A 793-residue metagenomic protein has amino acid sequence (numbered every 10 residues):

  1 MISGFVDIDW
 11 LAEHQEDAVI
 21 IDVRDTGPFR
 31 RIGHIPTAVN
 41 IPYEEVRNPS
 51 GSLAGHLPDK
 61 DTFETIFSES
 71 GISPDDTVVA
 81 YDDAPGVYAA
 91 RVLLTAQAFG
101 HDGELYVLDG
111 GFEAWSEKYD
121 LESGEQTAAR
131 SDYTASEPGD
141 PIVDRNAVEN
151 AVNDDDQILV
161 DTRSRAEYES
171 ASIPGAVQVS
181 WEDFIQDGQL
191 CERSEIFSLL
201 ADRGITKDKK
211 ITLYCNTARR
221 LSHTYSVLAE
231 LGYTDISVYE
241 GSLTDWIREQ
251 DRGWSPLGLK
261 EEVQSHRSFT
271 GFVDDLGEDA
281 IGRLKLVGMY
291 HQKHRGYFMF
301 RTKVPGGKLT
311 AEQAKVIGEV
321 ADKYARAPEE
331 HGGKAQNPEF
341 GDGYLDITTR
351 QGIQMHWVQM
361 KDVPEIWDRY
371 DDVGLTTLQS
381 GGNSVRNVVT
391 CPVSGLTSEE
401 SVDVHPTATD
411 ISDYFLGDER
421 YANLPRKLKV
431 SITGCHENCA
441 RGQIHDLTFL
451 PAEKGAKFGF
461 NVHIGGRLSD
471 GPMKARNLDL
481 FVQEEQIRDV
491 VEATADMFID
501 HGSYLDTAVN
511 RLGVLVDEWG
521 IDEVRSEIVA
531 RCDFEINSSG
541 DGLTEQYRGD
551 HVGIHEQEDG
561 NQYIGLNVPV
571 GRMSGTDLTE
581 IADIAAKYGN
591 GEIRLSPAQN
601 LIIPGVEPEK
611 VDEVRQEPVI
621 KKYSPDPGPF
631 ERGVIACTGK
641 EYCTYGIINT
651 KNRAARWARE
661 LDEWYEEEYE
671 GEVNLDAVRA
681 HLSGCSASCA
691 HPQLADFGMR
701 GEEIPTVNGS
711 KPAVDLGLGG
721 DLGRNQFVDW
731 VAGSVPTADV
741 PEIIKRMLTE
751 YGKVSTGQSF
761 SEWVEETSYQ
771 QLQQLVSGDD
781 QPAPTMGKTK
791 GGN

Functional and structural regions predicted by a protein language model:
M1-F29, H34, G86, D109-S170 (+2 more regions): Flexible, polar/low-complexity N-terminal or interdomain linker segments that lie immediately upstream of folded
D22, W254-V320, N438, V552-D559: N-terminal basic/disordered segments at the start of proteins
N48-P74, W181-I211: Helix-loop module immediately N-terminal to the HCX5R catalytic loop in PTP-like cysteine phosphatase domains
H56-V143, R219-T244: Thiolate-centered catalytic microenvironments shared by cysteine-dependent enzyme domains
W254-Q292, A440-G442, V462, I487-G540: Charge-rich, low-complexity segments
F272-D275, G296-K457, D489, I564-G709: Small-residue-enriched alpha-helical segments and adjacent helix-cap loops that form tight helix-helix packing
K361-D362, R369-G374, I499-Q557, Q562 (+3 more regions): Terminal amphipathic helices with adjacent charged low-complexity linkers/tails
A422-I521, R525, Q693-K753: Mobile "lid/hinge" segments at catalytic clefts and subdomain interfaces of large enzymes
